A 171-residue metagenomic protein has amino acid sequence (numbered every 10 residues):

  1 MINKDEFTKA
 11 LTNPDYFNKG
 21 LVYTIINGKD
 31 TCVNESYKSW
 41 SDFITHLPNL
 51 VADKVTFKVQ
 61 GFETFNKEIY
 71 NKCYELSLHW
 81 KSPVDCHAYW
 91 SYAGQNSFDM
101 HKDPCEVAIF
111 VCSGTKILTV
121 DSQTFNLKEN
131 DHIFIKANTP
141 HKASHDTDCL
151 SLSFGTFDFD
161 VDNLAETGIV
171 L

Functional and structural regions predicted by a protein language model:
M1-T24: An N-terminal JmjN-like helical accessory module and its immediate linker preceding a catalytic domain
D15, N27-D131, T139-V170: Active-site region of the double-stranded beta-helix
